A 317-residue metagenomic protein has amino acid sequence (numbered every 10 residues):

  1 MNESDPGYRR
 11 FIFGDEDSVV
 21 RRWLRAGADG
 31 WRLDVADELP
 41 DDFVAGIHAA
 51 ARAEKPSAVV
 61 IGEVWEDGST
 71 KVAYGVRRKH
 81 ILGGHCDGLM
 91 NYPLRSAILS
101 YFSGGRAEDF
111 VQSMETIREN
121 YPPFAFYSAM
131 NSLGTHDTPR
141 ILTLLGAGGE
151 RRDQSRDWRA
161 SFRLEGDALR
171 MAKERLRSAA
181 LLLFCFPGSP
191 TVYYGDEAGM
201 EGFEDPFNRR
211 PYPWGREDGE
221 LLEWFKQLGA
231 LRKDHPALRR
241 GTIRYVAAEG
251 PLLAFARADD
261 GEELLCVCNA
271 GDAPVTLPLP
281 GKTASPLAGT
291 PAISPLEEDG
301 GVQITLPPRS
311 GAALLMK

Functional and structural regions predicted by a protein language model:
P6-L24, L176-A180: Short, acidic/polar
V19, D29, D34-A129, L182 (+3 more regions): Active-site-proximal helices and loops of the catalytic beta/alpha 8
G75, N131-L164, A180-D218: Aromatic/acidic polysaccharide-binding cleft in carbohydrate-active enzymes
E108-V111, E115, R151-R177, D234: Aromatic-anchored helix/helix-loop segment that forms the rim or "lid" of small-molecule/cofactor binding pockets
F225-H235, R239: Amphipathic alpha-helical
V246-P280: Carbohydrate-binding surface patches
A273-I293: Beta-strand-rich binding/interaction modules
E298-K317: C-terminal beta-strand-rich structural cap/linker in extracellular carbohydrate-active enzymes
